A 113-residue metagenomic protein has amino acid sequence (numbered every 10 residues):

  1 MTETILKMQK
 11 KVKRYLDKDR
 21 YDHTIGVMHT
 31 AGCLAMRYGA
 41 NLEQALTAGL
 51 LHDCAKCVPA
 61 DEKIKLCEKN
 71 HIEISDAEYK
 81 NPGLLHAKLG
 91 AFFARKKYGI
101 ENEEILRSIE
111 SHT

Functional and structural regions predicted by a protein language model:
E3-L16: Generic N-terminal amphipathic, Lys/Arg-enriched alpha-helix
K13-R14, R37-T113: Divalent metal-dependent catalytic cores for phosphoryl transfer on phosphate-bearing substrates
D22-T24: N-terminal glycine-rich anion-binding loops that anchor highly charged ligand groups
G26-H29, L89: Short amphipathic alpha-helical face segments that pack within enzyme cores and frequently flank/anchor catalytic
